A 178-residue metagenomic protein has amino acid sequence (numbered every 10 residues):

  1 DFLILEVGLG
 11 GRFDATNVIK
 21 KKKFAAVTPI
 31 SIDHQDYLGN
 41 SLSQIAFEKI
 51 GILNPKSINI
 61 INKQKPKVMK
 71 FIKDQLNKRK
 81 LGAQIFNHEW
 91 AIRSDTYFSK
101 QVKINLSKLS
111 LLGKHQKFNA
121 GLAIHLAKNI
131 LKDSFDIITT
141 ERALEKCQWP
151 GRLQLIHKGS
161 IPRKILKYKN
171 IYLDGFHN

Functional and structural regions predicted by a protein language model:
F2-L5, D14-A26, I30-S31, Q44 (+1 more regions): Nucleotide phosphate-binding/pyrophosphate-handling subdomain across enzymes that bind or process nucleotide phosphates
F2-Y37, M69-L106: Extended acidic/charged loop-beta regions that coordinate divalent cations and stabilize anionic phosphate/carboxylate
K22, P55-S57: Short glycine-dipeptide loop
G39-F47: Nucleotide-sugar donor phosphate/pyrophosphate-binding loop at the beta->alpha transition of glycosyltransferases
A46-N54: Membrane-proximal helix-turn-helix segments that form the acceptor-binding/catalytic region of lipid-linked
I58, G82-Q84, N170: Conserved beta-strand segments of alpha/beta enzyme cores
I58-Q64: Short internal beta-strands
N62, F86-H88, I156: Conserved beta-strand termini and adjacent loop/short-helix elements that scaffold enzyme active sites in alpha/beta
